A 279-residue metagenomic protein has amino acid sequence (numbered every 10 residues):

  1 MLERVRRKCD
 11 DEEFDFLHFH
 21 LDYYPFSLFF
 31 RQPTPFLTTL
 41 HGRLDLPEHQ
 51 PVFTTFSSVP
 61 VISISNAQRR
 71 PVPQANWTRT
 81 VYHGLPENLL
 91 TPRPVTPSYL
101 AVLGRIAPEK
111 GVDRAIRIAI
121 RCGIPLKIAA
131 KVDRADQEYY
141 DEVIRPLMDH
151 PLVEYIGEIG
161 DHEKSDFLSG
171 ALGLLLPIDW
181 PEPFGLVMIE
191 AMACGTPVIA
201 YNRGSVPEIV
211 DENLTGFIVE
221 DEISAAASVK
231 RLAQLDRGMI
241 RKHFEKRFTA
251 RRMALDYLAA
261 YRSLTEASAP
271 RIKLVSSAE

Functional and structural regions predicted by a protein language model:
M1-E279: Catalytic cores of nucleotide-sugar-dependent glycosyltransferases that transfer UDP/GDP/TDP-activated
